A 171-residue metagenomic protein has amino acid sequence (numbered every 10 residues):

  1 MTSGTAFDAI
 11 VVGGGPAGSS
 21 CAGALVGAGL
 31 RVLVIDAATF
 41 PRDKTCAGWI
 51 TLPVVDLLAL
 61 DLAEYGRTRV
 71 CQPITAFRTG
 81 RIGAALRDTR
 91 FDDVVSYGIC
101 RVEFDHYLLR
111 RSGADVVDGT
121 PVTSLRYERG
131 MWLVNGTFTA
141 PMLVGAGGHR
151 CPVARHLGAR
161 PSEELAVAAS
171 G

Functional and structural regions predicted by a protein language model:
T2-A17, L33: Beta1/beta-strand and adjacent pyrophosphate-binding region of the FAD-binding site in flavoprotein oxidoreductases
G4, A85-D88, N135-T137: Short, mixed charged/polar active-site loops that provide acid/base catalysis or chelate metal/phosphate cofactors
I10, G23-T45: Glycine-rich FAD pyrophosphate-binding loop
G14, A24, A28, H106 (+1 more regions): Predominantly flavin-linked oxidoreductase catalytic cores and closely associated redox partners
S20: Short alpha-helical segment within the catalytic ATP-binding CA
W49-Y107, Y127: A conserved beta-strand/loop capping segment in the N-terminal third of enzymes that catalyze redox or closely related
